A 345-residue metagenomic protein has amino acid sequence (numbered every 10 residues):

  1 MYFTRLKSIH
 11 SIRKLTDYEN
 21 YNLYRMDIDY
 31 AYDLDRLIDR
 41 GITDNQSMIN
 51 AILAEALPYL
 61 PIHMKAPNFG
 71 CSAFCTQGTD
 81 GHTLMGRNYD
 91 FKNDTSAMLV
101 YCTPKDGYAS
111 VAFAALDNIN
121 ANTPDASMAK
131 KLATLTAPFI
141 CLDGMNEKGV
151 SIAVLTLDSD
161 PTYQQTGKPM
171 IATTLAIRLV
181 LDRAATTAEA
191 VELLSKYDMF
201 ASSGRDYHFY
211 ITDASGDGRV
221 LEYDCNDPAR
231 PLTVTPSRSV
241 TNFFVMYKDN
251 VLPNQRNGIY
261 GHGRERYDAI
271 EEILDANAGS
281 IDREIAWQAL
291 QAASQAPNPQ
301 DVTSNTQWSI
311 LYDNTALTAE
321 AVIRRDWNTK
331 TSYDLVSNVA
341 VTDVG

Functional and structural regions predicted by a protein language model:
M1-A185, M199, G279-G345: N-terminal mature-domain region immediately after signal-peptide cleavage in secreted/organellar precursors
S96-A97, Y163-T166, R219-D224, T233 (+2 more regions): A short secondary-structure junction signal
S110-D117, P138, M246-R264: A recognition module on extended beta-rich or small alphabeta surfaces enriched in W/G with H and D/E
R178-L181, V191-L194, E271: Non-transmembrane alpha-helical segments in soluble domains of secreted/periplasmic/extracellular proteins
E192-S202, F209: Secretory/export targeting leaders with adjacent low-complexity proregions
G204-N254: Extended amphipathic alpha-helical segments with heptad-repeat/coiled-coil character used for oligomerization, fusion
N257-E284: Long, charge-rich alpha-helical interaction segments
